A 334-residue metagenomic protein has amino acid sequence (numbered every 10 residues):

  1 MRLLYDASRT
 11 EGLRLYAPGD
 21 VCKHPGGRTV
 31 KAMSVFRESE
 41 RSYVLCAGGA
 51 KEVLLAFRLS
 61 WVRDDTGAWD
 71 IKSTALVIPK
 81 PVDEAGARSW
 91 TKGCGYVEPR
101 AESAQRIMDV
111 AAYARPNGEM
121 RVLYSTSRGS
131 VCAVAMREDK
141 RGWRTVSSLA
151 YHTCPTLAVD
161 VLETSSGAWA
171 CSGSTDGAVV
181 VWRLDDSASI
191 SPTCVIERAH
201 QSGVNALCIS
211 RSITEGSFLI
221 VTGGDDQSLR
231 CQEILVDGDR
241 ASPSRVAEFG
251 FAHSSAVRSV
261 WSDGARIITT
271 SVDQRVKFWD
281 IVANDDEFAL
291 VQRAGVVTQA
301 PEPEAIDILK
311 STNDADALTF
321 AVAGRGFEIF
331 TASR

Functional and structural regions predicted by a protein language model:
R2-Y5, L54-L59, V131-A135, V179-R183 (+3 more regions): WD40-repeat beta-propellers
R9-P18, R63-C94, D139-T145, S187-T193 (+2 more regions): Beta-strand initiation motifs
D20-H24, E98-A101, V146-Y151, P192-A199 (+2 more regions): Short C-terminal beta-strands that terminate individual repeats in beta-propeller domains, predominantly WD40 blades
P25-F36, R88, V97-A114, T153-L162 (+4 more regions): Canonical WD40 repeat/beta-propeller blade segments in eukaryotic WD-repeat proteins
E40-C46, N117-L123, S166-C171, T193 (+4 more regions): Structural hallmark of WD40 beta-propellers
G48-K51, S125-R128, G173-D176, T222-Q227 (+2 more regions): Conserved strand-to-loop turn within each blade of WD40 beta-propeller repeats
F57, W61-E163, A168-W169, G173-S174: Solenoidal tandem-repeat scaffolds enriched in leucines and small polar residues
E304-R334: Blade-level signature of beta-propeller repeat domains, shared across WD40, Kelch, NHL, RCC1 and BNR/Asp-box propellers
